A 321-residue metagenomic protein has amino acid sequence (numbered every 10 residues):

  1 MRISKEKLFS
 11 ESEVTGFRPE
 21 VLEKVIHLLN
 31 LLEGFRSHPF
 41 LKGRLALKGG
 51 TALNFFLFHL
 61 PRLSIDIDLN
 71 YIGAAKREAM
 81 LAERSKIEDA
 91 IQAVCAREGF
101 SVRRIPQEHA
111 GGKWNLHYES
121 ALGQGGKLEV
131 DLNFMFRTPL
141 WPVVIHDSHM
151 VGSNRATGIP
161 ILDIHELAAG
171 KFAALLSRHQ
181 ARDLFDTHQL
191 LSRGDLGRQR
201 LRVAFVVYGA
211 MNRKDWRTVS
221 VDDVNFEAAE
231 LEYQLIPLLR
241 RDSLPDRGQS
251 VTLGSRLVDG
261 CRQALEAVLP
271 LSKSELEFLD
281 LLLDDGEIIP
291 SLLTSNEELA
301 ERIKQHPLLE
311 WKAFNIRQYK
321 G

Functional and structural regions predicted by a protein language model:
M1-L45, F55-P61, I67, Y71-G321: Structured mid-to-C-terminal alpha-helical surface segments
L47-T51: Glycine-rich beta-strand-to-loop/alpha-helix junction loops that act as flexible
